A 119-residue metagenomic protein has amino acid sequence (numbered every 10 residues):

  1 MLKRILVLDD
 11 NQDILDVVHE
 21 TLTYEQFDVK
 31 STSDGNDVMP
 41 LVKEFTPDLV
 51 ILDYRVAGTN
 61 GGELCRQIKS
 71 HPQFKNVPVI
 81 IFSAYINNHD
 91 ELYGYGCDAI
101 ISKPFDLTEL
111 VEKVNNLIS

Functional and structural regions predicted by a protein language model:
Q12-K30: Two-component/phosphorelay signaling modules centered on CheY-like receiver
S31-L49, L92: Acidic, metal-coordinating helix/loop segments flanking the phosphotransfer/catalytic sites of two-component signaling
S33, V56-T59, I68: Hydrophobic residue at a beta-alpha junction that N-caps the helix immediately following a catalytic beta-strand/loop
D53: Active-site residues of response regulator receiver
I80-F82: Hydrophobic/aromatic residues positioned on beta-strands within the core alpha/beta folds
F105-V114: C-terminal output helix
